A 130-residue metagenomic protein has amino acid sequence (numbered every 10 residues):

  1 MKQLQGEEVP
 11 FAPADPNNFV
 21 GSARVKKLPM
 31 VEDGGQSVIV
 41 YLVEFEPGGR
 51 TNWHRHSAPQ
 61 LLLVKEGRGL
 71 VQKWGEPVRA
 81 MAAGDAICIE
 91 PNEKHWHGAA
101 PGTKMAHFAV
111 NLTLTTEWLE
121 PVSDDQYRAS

Functional and structural regions predicted by a protein language model:
M1-S37, E117-S130: A short, N-terminal "cap"/entry segment at the start of jelly-roll beta-barrel domains of the cupin/DSBH fold
K27, Y41-H56, P91: Conserved short histidine dyad/triad with adjacent acidic residue
D33-S37, F45-G49, E66-L70, T115-T116: Short, charged/polar surface micro-motifs in flexible loops or helix N-caps
S37, R55-H56, A99-P101: Short glycine/proline-enriched turns and hinge-like loops at secondary-structure junctions
R50, R55-A83, E93: A short beta-strand-loop-beta hairpin characteristic of the jelly-roll/cupin
L70, P77-V78, A82-A83, P91-E117: Ligand-binding loop in jelly-roll beta-barrel domains
